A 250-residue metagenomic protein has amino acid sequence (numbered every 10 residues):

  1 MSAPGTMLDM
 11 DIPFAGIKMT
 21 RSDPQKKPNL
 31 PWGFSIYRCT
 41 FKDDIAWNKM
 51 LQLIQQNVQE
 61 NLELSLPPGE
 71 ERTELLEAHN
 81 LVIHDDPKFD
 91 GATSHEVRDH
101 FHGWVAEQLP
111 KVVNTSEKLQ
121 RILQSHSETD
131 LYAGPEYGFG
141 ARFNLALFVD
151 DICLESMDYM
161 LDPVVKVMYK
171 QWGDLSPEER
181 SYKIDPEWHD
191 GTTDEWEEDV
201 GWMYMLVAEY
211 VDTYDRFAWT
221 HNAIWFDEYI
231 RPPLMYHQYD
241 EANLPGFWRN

Functional and structural regions predicted by a protein language model:
M1-V200: Extended, charge-biased low-complexity segments that typically form long amphipathic alpha-helices/coiled-coils
E179-N250: Acidic, proline/glycine-rich low-complexity IDRs
